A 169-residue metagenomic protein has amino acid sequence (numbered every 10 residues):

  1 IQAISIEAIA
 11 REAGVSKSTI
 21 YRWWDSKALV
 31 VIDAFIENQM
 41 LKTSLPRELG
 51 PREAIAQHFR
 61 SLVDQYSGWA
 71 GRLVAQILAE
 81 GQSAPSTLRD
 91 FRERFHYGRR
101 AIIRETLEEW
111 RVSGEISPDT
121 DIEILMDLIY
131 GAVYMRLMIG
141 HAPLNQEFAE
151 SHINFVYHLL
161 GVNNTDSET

Functional and structural regions predicted by a protein language model:
I1-L29, D33: Helix-turn-helix
I6, F35-K42: Short, basic, alpha-helical segments at the C-terminal edge of helix-turn-helix-like DNA-binding modules
W23-W24, F91, F95, Y134-M135: Tryptophan-centric aromatic hotspots in well-structured domains and transmembrane helices
K27, A34, N38, L62 (+3 more regions): Hydrophobic/aromatic residues within well-ordered alpha-helical segments
T43-R72: Hydrophobic alpha-helical connector segments
Q57, S61-D64, Y97-V112, M135-T169: C-terminal peripheral helix-coil segments that are non-catalytic and often amphipathic
D64-A75, S86-V112, E123: Amphipathic alpha-helical packing segments from all-alpha helical-bundle domains
